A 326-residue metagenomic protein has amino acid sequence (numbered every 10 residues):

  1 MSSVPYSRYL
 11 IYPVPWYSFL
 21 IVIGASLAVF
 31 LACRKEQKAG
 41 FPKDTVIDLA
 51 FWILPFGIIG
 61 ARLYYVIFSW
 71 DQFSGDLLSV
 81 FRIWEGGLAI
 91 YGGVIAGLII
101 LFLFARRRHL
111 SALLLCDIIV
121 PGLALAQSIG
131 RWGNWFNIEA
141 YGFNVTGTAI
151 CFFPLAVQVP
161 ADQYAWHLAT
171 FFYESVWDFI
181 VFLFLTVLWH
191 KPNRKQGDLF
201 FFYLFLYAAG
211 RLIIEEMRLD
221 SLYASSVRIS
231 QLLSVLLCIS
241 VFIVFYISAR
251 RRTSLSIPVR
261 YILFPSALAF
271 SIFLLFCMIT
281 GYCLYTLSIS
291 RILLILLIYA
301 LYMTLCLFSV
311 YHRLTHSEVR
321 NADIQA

Functional and structural regions predicted by a protein language model:
M1-A326: A feature for loop-to-transmembrane-helix boundaries and adjacent hydrophobic helices in multi-pass integral membrane
